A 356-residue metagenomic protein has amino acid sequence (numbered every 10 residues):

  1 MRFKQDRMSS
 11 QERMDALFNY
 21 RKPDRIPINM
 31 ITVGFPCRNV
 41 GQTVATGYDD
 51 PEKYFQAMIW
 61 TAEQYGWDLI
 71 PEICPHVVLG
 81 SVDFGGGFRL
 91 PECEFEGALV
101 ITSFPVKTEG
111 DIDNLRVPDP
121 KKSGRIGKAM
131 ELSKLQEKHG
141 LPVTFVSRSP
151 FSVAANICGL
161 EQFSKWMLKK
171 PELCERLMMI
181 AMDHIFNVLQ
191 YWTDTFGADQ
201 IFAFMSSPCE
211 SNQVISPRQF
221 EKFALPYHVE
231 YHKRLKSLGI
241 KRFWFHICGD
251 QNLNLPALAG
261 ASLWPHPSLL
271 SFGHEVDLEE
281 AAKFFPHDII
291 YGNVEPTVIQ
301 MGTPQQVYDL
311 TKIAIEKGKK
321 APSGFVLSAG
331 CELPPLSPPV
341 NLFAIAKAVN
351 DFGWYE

Functional and structural regions predicted by a protein language model:
M1-R38, Q42-G47, A57, D68-E72 (+3 more regions): Active-site loop segments of alpha/beta catalytic cores
D49-P51: Ser/Thr/Asn(+Pro)-rich, low-complexity disordered segments
Y54: Conserved FAD-binding subdomain of flavin-dependent enzymes
M58-I59, E63-V82: Membrane helical hairpin/interfacial module
V78-P118: A contiguous, low-structure linker/loop signature
